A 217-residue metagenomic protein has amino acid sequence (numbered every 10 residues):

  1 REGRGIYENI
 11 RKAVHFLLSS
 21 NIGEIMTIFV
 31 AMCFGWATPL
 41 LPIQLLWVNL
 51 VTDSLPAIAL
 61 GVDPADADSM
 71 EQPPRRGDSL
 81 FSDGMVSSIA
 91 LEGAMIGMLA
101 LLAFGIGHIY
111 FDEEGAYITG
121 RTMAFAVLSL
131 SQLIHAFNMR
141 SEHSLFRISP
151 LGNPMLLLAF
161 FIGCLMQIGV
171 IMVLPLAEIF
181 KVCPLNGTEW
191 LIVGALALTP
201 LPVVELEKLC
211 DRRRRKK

Functional and structural regions predicted by a protein language model:
R1-H143: Membrane-embedded transport module
F29-T38, I109, G169-N186: Transmembrane helix-loop junctions at the membrane interface of multipass transporters and ion channels
P42-L46, G84-M85, R121, E178-A197: Structural signal for the N-terminal portions of transmembrane helices and their immediately preceding loop/interface
V48-T52, V127-H135, G163-V170, L196-V204: Alpha-helical transmembrane segments of multi-pass membrane proteins
L55-D68, M139, L196-K216: Membrane-helix cytosolic exit motif
E92, A124, L128, L156-G163 (+2 more regions): Hydrophobic alpha-helical transmembrane segments of polytopic
L99-A103, G163-E178: Hydrophobic alpha-helical transmembrane segments in multi-pass integral membrane proteins
I148-L157: Cytoplasmic-side transmembrane-helix entry/capping segments in multi-pass membrane proteins
